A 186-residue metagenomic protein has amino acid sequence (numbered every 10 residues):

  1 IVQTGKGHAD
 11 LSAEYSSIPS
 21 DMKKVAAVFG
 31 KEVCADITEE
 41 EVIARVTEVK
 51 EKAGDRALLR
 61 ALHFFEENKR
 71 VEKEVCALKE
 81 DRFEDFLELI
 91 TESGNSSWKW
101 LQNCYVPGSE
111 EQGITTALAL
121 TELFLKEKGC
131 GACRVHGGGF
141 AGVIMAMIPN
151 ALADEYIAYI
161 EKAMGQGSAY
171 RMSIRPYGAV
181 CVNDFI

Functional and structural regions predicted by a protein language model:
I1-R134, A146-I186: C-terminal nucleotide
G138-M145: N-terminal pre-core extensions flanking Radical SAM catalytic domains
